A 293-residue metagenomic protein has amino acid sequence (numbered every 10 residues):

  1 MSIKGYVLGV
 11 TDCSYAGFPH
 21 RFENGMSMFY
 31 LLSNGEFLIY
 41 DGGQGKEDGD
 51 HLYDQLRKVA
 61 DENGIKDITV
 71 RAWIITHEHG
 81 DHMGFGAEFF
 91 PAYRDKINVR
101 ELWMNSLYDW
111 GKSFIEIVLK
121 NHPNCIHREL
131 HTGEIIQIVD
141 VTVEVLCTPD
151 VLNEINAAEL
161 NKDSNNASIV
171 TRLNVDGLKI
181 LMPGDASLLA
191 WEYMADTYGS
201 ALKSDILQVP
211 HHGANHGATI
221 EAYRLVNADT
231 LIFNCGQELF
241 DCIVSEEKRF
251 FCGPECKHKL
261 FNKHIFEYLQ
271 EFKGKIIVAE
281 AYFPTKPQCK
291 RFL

Functional and structural regions predicted by a protein language model:
M1-I68, E129-K203, K286-L293: Core dinuclear metal-dependent hydrolase active-site scaffold
N24, K46-E47, E78-G84, Y108-K112 (+4 more regions): Active-site environment of divalent metal-dependent phosphoester hydrolases
G35-E36, E47-M104, T197-A214, N227-I232: Active-site metal-binding motif and surrounding structural segment of the metallo-beta-lactamase
D41, P183, P210, N234 (+1 more regions): A cross-family glycoside hydrolase active-site/sugar-binding cleft signature
L52, G86, N166-A167, A190 (+2 more regions): Amphipathic coiled-coil/heptad-repeat helices and related helical stalk/stem segments that mediate oligomerization
G80-D95, W110-V118, T219-Y223, N262: Metal-dependent catalytic neighborhoods of phosphoester/phosphodiester hydrolases
K96-N165, V170, T230-L293: Binuclear metal-ion centers of metallo-dependent hydrolases, dominated by the metallo-beta-lactamase
